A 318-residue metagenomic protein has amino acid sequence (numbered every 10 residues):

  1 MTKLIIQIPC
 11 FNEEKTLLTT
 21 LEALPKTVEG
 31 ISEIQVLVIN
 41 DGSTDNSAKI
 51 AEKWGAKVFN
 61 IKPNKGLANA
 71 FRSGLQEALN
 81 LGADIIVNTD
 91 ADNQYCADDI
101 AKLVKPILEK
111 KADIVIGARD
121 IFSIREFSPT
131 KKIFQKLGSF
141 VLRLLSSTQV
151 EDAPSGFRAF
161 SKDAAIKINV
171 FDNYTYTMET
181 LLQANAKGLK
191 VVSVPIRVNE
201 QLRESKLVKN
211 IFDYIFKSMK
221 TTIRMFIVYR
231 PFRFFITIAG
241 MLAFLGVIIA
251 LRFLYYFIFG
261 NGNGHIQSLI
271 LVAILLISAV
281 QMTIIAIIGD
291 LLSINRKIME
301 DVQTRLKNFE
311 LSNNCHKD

Functional and structural regions predicted by a protein language model:
K3-I5, Q35, E179: Cell-envelope/extracellular polymer assembly enzymes that use nucleotide-activated donors
I5-P9, V38, N60: Short hydrophobic beta-strand elements that form part of the catalytic alpha/beta core underpinning NDP-sugar/donor
E13-T27: Short, well-formed alpha-helical segments that are part of the catalytic scaffolds of diverse glycosyltransferases
S32-G42: Short beta-strand/loop segment that forms part of the nucleotide-sugar
N40-A48, N93: A conserved acidic beta->alpha catalytic loop
W54-G55, K187: Short, structured coil segments at secondary-structure junctions
K57-N80, I85-V87, A97-Y174, M178 (+1 more regions): Acceptor/aglycone-binding surface of glycosyltransferases and processive sugar-polymer synthases
F171-D318: Hydrophobic helical membrane-anchoring modules
